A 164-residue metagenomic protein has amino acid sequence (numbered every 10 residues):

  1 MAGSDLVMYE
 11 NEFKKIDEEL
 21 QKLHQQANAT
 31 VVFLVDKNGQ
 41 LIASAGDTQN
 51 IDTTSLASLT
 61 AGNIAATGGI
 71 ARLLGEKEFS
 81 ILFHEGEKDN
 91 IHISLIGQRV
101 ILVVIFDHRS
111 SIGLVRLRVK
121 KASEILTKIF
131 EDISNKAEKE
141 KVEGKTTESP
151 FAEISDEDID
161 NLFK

Functional and structural regions predicted by a protein language model:
A2-A29, N38, I42-K164: Acidic, low-complexity cytosolic segments
